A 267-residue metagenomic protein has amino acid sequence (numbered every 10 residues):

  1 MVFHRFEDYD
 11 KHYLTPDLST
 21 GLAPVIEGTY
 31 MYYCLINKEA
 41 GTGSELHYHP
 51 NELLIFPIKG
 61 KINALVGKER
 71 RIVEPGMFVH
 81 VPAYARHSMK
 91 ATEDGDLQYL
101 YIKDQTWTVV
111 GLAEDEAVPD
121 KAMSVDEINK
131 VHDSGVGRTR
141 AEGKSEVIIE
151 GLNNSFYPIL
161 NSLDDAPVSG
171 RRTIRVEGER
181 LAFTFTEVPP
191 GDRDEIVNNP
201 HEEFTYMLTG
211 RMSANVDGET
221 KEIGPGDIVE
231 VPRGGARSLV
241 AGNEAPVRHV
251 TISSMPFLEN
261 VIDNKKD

Functional and structural regions predicted by a protein language model:
M1-Y30, E114-R180, N264-D267: A short, N-terminal "cap"/entry segment at the start of jelly-roll beta-barrel domains of the cupin/DSBH fold
P16-S19, C34-Y48, D165-R171, T184-N199: Conserved short histidine dyad/triad with adjacent acidic residue
L35-E39, Y48-V66, I102-D104, T186-P189 (+2 more regions): Short, conserved beta-strand element in jelly-roll/cupin
L54, K61-N63, R86, D96 (+5 more regions): Structural motif
K68-A83, G218-G234: Short acidic-glycine-tyrosine-enriched beta hairpin
P75-M77, A83-V110, R233-E259: Ligand-binding loop in jelly-roll beta-barrel domains
